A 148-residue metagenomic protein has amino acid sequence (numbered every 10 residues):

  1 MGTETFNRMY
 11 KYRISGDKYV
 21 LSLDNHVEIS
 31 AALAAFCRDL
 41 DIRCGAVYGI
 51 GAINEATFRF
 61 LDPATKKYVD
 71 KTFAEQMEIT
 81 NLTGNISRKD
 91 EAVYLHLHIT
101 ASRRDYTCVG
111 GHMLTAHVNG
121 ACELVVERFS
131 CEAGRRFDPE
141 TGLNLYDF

Functional and structural regions predicted by a protein language model:
G2-L95, T100-F148: N-terminal intrinsically disordered, cationic/polar leader segments that include organellar targeting peptides
